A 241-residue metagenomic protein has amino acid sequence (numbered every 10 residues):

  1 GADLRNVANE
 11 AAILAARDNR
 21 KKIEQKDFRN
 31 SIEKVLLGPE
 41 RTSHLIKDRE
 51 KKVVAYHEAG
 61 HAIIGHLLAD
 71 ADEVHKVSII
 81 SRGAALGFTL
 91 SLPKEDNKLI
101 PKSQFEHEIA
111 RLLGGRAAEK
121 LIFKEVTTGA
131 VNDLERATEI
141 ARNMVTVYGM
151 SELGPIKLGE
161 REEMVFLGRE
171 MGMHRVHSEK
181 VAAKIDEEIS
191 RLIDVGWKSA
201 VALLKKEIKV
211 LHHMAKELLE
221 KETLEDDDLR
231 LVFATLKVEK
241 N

Functional and structural regions predicted by a protein language model:
G1-K26, E33-R41, A62-V74, M144-S151 (+1 more regions): AAA+ ATPase "lid" subdomain C-terminal helix
R29, V35-L36, V53, S81: Metal-dependent phosphohydrolase cores
R49-Y56, A62-N241: Soluble catalytic regions of large protease machineries
